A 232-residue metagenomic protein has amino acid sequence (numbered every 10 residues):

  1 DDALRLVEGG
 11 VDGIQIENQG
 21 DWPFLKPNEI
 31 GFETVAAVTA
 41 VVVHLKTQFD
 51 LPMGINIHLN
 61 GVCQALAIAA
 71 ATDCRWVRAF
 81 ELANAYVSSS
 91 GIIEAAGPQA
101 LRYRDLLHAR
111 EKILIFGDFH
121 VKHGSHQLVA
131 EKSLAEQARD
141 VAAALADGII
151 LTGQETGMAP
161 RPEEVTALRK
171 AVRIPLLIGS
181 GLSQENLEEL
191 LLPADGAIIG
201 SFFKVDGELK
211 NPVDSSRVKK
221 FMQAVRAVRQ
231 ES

Functional and structural regions predicted by a protein language model:
D1, P52-G61, G117-A135, I178 (+1 more regions): Active-site mouth loops of central-metabolism enzymes
G10-A37, N84-S89, A146-P162, D206-E208: Glycine-rich, proline-tolerant flexible connector loops at the mouths of alpha/beta enzymes
I14-I16, M53-I57, V77-A79, I113-F119 (+3 more regions): Hydrophobic faces of well-ordered beta-strands that scaffold small-molecule active sites in alpha/beta enzyme cores
L25-I55, A95-G117, P160-S183, S216-E231: Alpha-helix-loop-beta-strand connector modules within alpha/beta enzyme cores
V38-Y86, I92: Glycine/small-residue-rich loop that forms an oxyanion/phosphate-binding "nest" at active or ligand-binding sites
I55, N60-D73, Q137, L168-A171 (+1 more regions): Catalytic cores of alpha/beta
A70-G148: Conserved anion-binding
T72-S90, A144-T156, S180-S183, P193-R217: Glycine-rich phosphate-binding active-site loops on the catalytic face of alpha/beta enzymes
